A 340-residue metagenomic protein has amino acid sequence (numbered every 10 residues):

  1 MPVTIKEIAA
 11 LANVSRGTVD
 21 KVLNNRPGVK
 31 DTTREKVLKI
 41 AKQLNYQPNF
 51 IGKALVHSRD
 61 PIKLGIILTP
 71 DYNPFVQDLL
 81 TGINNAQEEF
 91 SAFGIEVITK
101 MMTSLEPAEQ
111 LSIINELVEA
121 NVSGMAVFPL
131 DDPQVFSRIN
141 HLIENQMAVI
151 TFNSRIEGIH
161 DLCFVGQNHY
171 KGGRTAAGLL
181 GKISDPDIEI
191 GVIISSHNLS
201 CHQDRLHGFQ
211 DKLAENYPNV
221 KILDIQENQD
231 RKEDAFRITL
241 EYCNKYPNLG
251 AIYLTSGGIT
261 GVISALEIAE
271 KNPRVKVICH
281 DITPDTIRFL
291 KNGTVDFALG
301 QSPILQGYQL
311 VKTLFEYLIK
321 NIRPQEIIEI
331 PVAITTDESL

Functional and structural regions predicted by a protein language model:
M1-A54: N-terminal helix-turn-helix DNA-binding module of bacterial transcription factors
K42-P74: N-terminal helix-turn-helix/winged-helix DNA-binding helices and compositionally similar short basic alpha-helical
F75-F90, G172-A176, S200-N219, I238 (+2 more regions): Short, solvent-exposed amphipathic alpha-helices that sit in or adjacent to ligand/effector-binding or catalytic
E88-P107, I190-V192, L213-E233: Short beta-strand elements in bilobed, periplasmic/extracellular small-molecule ligand-binding domains
G124-H141, F209, E227-D285: Hydrophobic alpha-helical
P133-K171, T283-K291: Flexible loop/hinge segments that line or gate small-molecule binding clefts
F164-E189, A235-F236, T286, S302-I319: Hydrophobic alpha-helical segments within soluble ligand-binding/sensing domains
C201, L213, S302-L340: Hinge/cleft segment of the Venus flytrap/periplasmic-binding protein
